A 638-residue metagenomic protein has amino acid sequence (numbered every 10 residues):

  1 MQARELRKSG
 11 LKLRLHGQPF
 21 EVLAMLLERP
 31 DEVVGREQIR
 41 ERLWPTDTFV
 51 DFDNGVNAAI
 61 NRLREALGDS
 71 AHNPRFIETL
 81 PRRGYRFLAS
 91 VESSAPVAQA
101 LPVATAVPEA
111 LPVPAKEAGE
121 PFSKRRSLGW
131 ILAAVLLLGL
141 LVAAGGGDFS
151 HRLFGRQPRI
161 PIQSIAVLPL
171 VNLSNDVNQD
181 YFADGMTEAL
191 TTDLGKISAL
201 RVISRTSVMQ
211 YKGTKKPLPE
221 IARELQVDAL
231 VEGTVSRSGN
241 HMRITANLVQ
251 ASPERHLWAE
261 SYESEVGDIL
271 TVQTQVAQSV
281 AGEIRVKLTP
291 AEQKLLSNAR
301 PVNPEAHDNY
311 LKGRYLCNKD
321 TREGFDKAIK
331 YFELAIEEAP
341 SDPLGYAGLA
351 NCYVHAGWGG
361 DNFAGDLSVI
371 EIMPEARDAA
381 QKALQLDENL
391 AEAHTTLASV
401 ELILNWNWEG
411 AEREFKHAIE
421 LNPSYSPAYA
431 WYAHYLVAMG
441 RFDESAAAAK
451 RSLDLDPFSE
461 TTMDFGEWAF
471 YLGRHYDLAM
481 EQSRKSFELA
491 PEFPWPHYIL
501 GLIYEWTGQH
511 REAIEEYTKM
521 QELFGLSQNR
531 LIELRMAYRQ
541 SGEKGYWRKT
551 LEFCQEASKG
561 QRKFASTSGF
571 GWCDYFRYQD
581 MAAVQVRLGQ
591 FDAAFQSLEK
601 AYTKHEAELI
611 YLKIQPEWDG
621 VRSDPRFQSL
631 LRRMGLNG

Functional and structural regions predicted by a protein language model:
E5-R7, L11-R14, F20-E21, E28-Q38 (+4 more regions): Acidic, proline/glycine-rich low-complexity intrinsically disordered segments
M25-D31, D47-D51, V56-P112: DNA-binding patch around the recognition helix
T396-I403, W431-H434, T461-A469, R535-A583: Alpha-helical adaptor scaffolds
W495, Q528-I532, G571-V586, I610: Amphipathic alpha-helical protein-interaction segments enriched in hydrophobic
R530-K544, L609-P625: TPR/TPR-like alpha-solenoid helical repeat scaffolds
Q590-D619: C-terminal structured "cap/appendage" subdomains that terminate the fold
P625-G638: Beta/coil-rich, acidic/histidine-enriched accessory regions frequently appended to metallopeptidases
